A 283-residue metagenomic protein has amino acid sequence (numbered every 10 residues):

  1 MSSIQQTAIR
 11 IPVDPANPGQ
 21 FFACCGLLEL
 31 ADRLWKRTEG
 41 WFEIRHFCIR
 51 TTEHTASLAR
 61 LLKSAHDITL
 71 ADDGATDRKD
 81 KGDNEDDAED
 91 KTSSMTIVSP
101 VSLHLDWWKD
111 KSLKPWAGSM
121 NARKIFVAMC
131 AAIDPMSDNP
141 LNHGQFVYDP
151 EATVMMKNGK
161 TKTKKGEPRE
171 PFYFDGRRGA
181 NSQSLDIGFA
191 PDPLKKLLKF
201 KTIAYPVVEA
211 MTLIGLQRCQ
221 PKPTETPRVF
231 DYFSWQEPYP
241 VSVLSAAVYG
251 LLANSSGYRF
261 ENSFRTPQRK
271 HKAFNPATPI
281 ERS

Functional and structural regions predicted by a protein language model:
M1-K162, I187-G188, P193, Q220 (+2 more regions): Conserved small-residue
S2-S3, V13-A16, D80-N84, K199 (+3 more regions): Elongated scaffolding segments in large macromolecular assemblies, built predominantly from amphipathic alpha-helices
I49, S182, P240-V243: Amphipathic alpha-helical interaction segments
W108, E170-K201, I214-Q217: Short linear interaction motifs
M129, F172-G176, Y232: Generic structural hydrophobic/aromatic packing signal, biased to beta-strands
E151-T153, R177-G179, E237: Short linear sequence elements within intrinsically disordered, low-complexity coil regions
K162-P171: Substrate-binding beta-hairpin/strand module that engages nucleic acids
